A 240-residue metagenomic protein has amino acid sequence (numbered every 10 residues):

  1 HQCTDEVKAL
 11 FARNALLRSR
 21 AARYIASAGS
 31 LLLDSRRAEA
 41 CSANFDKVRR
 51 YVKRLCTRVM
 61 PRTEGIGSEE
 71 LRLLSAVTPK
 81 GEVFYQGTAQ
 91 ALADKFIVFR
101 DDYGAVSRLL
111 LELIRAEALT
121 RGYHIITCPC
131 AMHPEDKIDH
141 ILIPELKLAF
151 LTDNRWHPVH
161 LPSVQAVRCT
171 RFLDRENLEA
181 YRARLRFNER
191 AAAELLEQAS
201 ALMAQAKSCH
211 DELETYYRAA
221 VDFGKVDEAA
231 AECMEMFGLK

Functional and structural regions predicted by a protein language model:
H1-A15, E117-E197: Conserved nucleotide-sensing/catalytic segment adjacent to the nucleotide-binding pocket in NTP-handling enzymes
C3-E64, R184-C233: An accessory alpha-helical subdomain
A21, L73-L74, F99, I114 (+4 more regions): Generic structural hydrophobic/aromatic packing signal, biased to beta-strands
N44, T63, A76-G81, L173-E176 (+1 more regions): Alpha-helix initiation/capping motif
R49-A89: N-terminal pre-Walker A segment at the start of P-loop NTPase domains
G65, K95, A231, G238-K240: N-terminal low-complexity, Ser/Thr/acidic repeat segments characteristic of secreted and surface-exposed proteins
G65-E70, K95, L109-L113, E117-R121 (+1 more regions): A generic short-segment signal for beta-strand/edge and adjacent turn/coil regions
G81-Q86, L92-A118: Glycine-rich phosphate-binding P-loop
